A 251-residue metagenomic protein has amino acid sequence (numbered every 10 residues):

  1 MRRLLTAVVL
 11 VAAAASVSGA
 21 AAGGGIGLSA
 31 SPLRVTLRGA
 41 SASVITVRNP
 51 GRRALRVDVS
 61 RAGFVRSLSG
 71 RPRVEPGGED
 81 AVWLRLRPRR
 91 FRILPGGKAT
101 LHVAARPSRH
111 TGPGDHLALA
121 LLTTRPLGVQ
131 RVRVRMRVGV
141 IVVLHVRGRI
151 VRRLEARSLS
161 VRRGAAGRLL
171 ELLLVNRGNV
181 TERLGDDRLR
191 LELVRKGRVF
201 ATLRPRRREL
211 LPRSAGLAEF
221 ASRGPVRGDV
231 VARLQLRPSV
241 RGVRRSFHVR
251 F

Functional and structural regions predicted by a protein language model:
V17-G27, E79, L144-R153: Proline/serine/threonine-rich low-complexity linkers at boundaries of modular beta-sandwich domains
A22-A54, P88-R90, R153-E171: Beta-sheet-dominated interaction scaffolds and their linkers
A22-P32, P50-H102, G185-L189, L193-F200: Surface-exposed binding patches on compact interaction domains or structured appendages
S29, R38-V44, A99-L101, T111-L119 (+2 more regions): Short, solvent-exposed loop/turn segments enriched in Ser/Thr/Gly
L33, R87-I93, R204-L210, A221-R223: Beta-strand-rich interaction surfaces with strong enrichment in secreted/lumenal proteins
S41-S43, F91-A104, L211-A221: Short Pro-Gly-centered flexible turn/kink motifs
V44-R48, A104-R106, L169-G178, A221: Short edge beta-strand/loop segments characteristic of extracellular beta-sandwich folds
R53, S60-F64, E75, R106-R149 (+1 more regions): Terminal connector regions
